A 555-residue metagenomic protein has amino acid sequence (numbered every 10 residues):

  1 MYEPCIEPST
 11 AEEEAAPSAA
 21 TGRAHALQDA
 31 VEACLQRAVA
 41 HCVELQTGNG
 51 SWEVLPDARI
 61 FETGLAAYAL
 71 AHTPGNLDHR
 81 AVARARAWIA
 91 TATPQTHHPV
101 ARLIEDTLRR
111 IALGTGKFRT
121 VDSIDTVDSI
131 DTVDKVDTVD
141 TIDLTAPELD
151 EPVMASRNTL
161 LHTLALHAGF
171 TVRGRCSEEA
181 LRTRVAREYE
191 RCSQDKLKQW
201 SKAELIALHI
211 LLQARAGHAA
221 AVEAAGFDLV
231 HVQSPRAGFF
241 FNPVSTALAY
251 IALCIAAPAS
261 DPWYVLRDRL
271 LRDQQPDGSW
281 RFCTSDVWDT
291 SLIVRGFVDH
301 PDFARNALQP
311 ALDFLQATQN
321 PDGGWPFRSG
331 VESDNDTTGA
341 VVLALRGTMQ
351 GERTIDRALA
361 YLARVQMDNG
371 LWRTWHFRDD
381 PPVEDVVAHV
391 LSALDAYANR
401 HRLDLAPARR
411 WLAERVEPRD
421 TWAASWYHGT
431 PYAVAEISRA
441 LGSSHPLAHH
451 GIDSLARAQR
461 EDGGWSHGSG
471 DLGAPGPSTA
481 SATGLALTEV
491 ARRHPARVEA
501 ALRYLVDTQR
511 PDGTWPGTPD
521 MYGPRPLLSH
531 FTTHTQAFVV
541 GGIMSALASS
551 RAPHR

Functional and structural regions predicted by a protein language model:
M1-R37, S51-A83, P94-D143, P147-R187 (+8 more regions): An alpha-helical repeat/solenoid feature that recognizes helix-turn-helix modules
A38-E44: N-terminal signal-anchor module of multipass membrane proteins
C42, A85, I89, D228-V230 (+7 more regions): Buried hydrophobic core positions in alpha-solenoid tandem helical repeats
A221-G226, V365: Helix-turn-helix repeat elements of alpha-solenoid scaffolds
A224-S234: Short, cationic low-complexity segments
